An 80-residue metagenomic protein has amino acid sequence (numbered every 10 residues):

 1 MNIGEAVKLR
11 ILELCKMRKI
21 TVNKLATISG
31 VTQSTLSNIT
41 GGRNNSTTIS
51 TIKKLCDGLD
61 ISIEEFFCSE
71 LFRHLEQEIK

Functional and structural regions predicted by a protein language model:
M1, N38, E65-K80: Short, charged recognition helix plus adjacent turn of helix-turn-helix-like nucleic-acid-binding domains
M1-I20: A short, Lys/Arg-rich alpha-helix, primarily the initiator
L12, N23, K53: Residues within the helices of the helix-turn-helix
C15, A26, C56: The alpha-helix within a helix-turn-helix
G30-S46: Recognition helix of helix-turn-helix/homeodomain-like DNA-binding domains that insert into the DNA major groove
R43-D57: Short, basic-rich loop-to-helix N-cap that marks the start of a DNA-contacting helix
